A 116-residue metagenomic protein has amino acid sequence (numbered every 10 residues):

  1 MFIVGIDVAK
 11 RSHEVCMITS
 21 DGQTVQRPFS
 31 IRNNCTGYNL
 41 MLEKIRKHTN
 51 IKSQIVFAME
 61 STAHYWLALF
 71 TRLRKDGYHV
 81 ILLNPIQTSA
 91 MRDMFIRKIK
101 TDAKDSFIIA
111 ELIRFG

Functional and structural regions predicted by a protein language model:
M1-G116: Phosphate- and other anionic-substrate recognition elements at nucleic-acid/protein interfaces
